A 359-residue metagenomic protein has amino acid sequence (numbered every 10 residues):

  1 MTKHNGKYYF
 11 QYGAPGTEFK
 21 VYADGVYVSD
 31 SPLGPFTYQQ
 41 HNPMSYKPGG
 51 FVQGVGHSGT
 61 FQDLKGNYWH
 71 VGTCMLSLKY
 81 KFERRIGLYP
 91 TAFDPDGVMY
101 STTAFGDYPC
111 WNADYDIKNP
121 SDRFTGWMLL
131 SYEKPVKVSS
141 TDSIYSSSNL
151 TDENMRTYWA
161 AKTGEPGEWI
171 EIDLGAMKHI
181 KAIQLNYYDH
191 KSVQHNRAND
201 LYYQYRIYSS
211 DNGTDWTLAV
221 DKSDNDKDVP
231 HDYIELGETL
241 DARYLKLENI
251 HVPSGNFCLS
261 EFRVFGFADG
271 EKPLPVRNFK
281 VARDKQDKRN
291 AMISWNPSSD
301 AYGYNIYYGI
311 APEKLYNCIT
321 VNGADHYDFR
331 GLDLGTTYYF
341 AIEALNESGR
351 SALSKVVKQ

Functional and structural regions predicted by a protein language model:
M1-G16, N67-L76: Hydrophobic core segments of beta-strands in well-ordered, beta-rich domains
F19-Y27, K79-L88: Structural motif
G25, Y203, P230-Y233, G323-D328: Short S/T/G- and acidic-enriched coil/turn segments that sit immediately N-terminal to beta-strands in beta-sandwich
Y27-G50, D96-A104, L218-D221: Blade-edge beta-strand/turn elements of extracellular beta-propeller and related beta-sheet repeat scaffolds
D152-V220, P230-R277, Q286, N296 (+2 more regions): Aromatic, loop-rich ligand-recognition surfaces of beta-strand-rich domains
Y208-S209, S298-I319, G323: Extracellular low-complexity, O-glycosylation-prone stalks/linkers
R289-A301: Conserved aromatic anchor
F329-R350: Beta-strand-rich modules
